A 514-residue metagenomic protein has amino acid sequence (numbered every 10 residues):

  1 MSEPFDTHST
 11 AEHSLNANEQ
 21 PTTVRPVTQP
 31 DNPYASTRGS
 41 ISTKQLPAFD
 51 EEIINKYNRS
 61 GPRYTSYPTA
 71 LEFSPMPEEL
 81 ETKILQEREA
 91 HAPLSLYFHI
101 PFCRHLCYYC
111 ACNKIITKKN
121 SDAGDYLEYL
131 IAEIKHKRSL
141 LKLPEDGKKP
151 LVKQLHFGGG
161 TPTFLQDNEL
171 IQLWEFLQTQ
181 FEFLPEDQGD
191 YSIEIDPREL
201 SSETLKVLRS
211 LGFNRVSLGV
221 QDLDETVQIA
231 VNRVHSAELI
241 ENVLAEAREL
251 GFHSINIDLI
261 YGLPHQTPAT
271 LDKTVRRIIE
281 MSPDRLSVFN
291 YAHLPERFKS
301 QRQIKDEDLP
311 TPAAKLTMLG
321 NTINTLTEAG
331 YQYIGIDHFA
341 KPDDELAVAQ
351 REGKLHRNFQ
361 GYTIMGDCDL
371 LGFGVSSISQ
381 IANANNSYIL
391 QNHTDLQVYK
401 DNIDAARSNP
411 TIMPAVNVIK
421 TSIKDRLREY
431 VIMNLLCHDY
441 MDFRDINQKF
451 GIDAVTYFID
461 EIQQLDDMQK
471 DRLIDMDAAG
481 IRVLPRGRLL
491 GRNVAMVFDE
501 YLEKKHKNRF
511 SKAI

Functional and structural regions predicted by a protein language model:
M1-L94, K148-P150: Flexible, acidic/Gly-rich N-terminal and inter-domain linker regions that tether and position cofactor-handling modules
E3-T10, N18, T22-P26, Q86 (+4 more regions): C-terminal scaffold of the Radical SAM
F98-K114: Local cysteine-cluster metal-coordination motifs and their immediate loop/turn environment, predominantly Fe-S cluster
C110, Y430-N434, V494: Short alpha-helical scaffolding segments that buttress acidic/His motifs in well-ordered protein cores
A454-D467: Short amphipathic alpha-helical interaction segments
Q469-A479: A short, conserved structural fragment
G480-L484: Minor-groove-contacting beta-hairpin "wing" of winged helix-turn-helix DNA-binding domains
R488-I514: Short, amphipathic alpha-helical interaction segments positioned at domain boundaries
